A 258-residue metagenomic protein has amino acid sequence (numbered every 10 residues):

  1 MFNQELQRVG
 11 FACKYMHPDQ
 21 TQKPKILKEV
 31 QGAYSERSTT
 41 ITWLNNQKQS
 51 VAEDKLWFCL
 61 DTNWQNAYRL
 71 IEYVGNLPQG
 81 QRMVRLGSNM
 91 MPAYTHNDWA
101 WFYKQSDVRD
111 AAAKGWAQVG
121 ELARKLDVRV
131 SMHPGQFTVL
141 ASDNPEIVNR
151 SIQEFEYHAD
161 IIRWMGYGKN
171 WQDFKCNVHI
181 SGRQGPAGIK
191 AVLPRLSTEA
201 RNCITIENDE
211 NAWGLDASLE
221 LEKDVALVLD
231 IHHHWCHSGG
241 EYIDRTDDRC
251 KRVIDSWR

Functional and structural regions predicted by a protein language model:
M1-R129, T138-N149, D160, W164-Y167 (+4 more regions): Alpha/beta catalytic barrel-like cores
M16-P18, M91-A93, G182-A187, N211 (+1 more regions): Short acidic, S/G/P-rich loop/turn micro-motifs used as interaction or catalytic elements
N89, G135, H179-S181: Short loop/turn motifs enriched for small/polar and acidic residues
V130-T138, L229-W235: Histidine-centered catalytic micro-motifs
V148-V228, H232: Eukaryote-skewed repeat-based solenoidal scaffolds used as protein-protein interaction platforms, primarily
E222, A226-L229, H237-G240, R245 (+1 more regions): Active-site-adjacent pocket scaffolds in enzyme catalytic domains
